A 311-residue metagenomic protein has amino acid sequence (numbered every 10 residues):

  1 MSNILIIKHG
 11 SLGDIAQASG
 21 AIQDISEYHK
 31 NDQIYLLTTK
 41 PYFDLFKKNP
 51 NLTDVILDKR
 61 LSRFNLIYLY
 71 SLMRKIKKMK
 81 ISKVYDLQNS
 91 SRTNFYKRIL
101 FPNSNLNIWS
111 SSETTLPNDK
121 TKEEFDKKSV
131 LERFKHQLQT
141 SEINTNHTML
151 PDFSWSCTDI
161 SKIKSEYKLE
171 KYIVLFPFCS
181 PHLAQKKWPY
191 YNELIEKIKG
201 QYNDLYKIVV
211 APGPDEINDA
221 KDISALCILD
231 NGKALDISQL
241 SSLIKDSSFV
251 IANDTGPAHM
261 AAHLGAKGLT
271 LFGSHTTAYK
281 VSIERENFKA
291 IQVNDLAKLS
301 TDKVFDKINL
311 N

Functional and structural regions predicted by a protein language model:
M1-L12, L175: Nucleotide-activated donor-dependent transferases that construct or modify glycoconjugates
I7-S19, L45, S180-W188: A short, glycine/small-residue-rich beta-strand->loop->alpha-helix junction that serves as a flexible
I15-E27, P41-D44, L194: Short amphipathic alpha-helix
Y35-L66, A225-L229: Conserved nucleotide-sugar phosphate-binding/catalytic loop shared by glycosyltransferases and other
I56-D152, Y172-P177, P181, H275-A278 (+2 more regions): Conserved nucleotide-diphosphate donor binding/catalytic pocket of glycan-assembly enzymes
S111-S112, D230-N231, H259-N311: Nucleotide-sugar donor-binding patch of glycosyltransferase catalytic domains
D152-N218: Active-site donor-nucleotide binding/catalytic segment of nucleotide-sugar enzymes
N192-L269, G273: Donor-binding and catalytic core of enzymes assembling or modifying cell-surface/extracellular glycoconjugates
